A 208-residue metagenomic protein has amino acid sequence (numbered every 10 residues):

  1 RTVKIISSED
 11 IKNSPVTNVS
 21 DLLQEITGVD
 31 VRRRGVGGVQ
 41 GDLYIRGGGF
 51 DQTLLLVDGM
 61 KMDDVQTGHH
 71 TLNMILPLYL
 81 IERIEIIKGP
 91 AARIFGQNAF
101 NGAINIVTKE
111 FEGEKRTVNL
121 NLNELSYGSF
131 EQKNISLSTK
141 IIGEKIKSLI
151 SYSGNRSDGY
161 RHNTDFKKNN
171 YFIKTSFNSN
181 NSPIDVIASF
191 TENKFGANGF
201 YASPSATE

Functional and structural regions predicted by a protein language model:
R1-K12, D42: N-terminal periplasmic "start-of-domain" segments of outer-membrane beta-barrel proteins
S20, Q24-D64: Extracytoplasmic beta-strand/coil segments of soluble accessory domains associated with Gram-negative outer-membrane
G41, F100-G102, N123, K133-L137 (+2 more regions): Hydrophobic, lipid-facing positions within transmembrane beta-strands of outer-membrane proteins
D42, K61-K88: Short acidic/polar hinge/loop motifs at secondary-structure boundaries that mediate gating or recognition
G47, T108, T139-G143, F177-S179: Residue-level signature of outer-membrane beta-barrel architecture
I75-N119: A beta-strand signature from Gram-negative outer-membrane beta-barrel systems, especially the internal plug domain
A103, T108-I141, S151-Y152, S157-R161: Short strand-turn segments of transmembrane beta-barrel domains in outer membranes, especially the first one or two
S157-T164, K168, S182-E208: Flexible loop and strand-edge segments within Gram-negative outer membrane beta-barrel domains
